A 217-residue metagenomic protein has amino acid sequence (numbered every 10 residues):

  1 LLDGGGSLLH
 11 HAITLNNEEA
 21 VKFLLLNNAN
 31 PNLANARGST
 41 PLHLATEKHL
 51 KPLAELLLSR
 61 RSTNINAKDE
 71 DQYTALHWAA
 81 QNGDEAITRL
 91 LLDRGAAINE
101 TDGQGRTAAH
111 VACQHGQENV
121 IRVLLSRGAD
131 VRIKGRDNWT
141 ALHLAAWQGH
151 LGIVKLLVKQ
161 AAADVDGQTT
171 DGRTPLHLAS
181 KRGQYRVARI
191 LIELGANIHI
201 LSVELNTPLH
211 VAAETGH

Functional and structural regions predicted by a protein language model:
L1-D3, N35, D69, D102 (+3 more regions): Ankyrin repeat boundary/linker residues
H11-N17, L44-L50, W78-D84, V111-Q117 (+3 more regions): Ankyrin repeat A-helix N-terminal signature
K22-N30, L56-T63, R89-A96, V123-A129 (+2 more regions): Ankyrin repeat domain, specifically the short helix-to-loop turn at the C-terminus of the second helix of each repeat
N32, A36-S39, L44-E47, P52 (+3 more regions): A generic tandem-repeat structural signature
W147, A162, T170-R173, H177-R189 (+2 more regions): Eukaryotic tandem repeat interaction scaffolds
